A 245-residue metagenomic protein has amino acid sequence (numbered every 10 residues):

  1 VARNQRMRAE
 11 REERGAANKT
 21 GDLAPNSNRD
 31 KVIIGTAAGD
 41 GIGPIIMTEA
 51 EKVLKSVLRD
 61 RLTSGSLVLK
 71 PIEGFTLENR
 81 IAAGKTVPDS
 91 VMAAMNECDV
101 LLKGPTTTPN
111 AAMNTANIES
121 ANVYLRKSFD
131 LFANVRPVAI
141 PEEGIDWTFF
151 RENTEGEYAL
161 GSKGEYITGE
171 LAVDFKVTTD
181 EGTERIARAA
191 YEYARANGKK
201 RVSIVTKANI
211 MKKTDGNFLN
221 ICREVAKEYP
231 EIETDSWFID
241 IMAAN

Functional and structural regions predicted by a protein language model:
R3-N4, R8-P71: N-terminal phosphate-binding or glycine-rich loops at protein starts, especially the Walker A/P-loop of NTPases
N28-D30, G35-K52, V57-L58, T168-I241: Glycine-rich phosphate/diphosphate-binding loop of Rossmann-like nucleotide-binding domains
R29-I33, S64-G65, N96-C98, L131 (+3 more regions): Short coil/turn connectors at secondary-structure junctions
L62-P88, A244: N-terminal beta-loop-helix "entrance" segment that forms/cooperates in small-molecule cofactor or anionic ligand
K70-G74, P137-I140, V205, W237-I239: Conserved beta-strand termini and adjacent loop/short-helix elements that scaffold enzyme active sites in alpha/beta
E73-E78, T107-T108, A208-I210, D240-M242: Acidic, glycine-rich active-site loops and adjacent beta-strand->loop/helix elements that engage anionic groups
N79-V173: N-terminal glycine-rich phosphate/adenylate-binding segment common to multiple enzyme folds
L160, T214-D215, N245: Short, well-ordered secondary-structure micro-motifs
